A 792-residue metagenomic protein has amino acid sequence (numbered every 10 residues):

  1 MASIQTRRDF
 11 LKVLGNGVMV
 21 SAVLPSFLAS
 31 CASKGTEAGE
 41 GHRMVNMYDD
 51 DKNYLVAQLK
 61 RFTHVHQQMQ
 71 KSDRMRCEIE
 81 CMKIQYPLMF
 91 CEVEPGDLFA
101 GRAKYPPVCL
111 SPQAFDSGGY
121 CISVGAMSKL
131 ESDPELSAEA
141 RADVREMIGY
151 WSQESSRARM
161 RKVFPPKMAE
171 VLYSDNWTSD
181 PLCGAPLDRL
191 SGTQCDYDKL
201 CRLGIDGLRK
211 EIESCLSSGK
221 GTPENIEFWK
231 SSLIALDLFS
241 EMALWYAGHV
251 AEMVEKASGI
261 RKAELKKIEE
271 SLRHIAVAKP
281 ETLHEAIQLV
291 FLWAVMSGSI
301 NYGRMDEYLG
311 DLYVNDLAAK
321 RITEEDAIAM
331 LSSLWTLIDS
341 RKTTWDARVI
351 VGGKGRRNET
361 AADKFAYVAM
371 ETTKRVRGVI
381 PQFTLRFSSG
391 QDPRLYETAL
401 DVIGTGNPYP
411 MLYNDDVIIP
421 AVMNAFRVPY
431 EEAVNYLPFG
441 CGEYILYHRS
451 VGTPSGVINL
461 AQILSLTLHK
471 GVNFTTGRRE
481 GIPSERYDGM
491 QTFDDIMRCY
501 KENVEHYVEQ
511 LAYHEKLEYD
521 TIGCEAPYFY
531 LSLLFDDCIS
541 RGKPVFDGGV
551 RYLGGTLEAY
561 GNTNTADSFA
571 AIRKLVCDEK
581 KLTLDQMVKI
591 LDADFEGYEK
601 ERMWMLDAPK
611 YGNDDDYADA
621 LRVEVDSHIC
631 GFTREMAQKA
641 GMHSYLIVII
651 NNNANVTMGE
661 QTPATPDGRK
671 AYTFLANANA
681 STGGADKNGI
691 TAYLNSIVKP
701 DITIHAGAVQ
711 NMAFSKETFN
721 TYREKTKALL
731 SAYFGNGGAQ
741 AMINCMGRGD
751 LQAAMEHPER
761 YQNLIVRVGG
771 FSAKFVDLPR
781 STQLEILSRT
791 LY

Functional and structural regions predicted by a protein language model:
A2-Q5, G35-G39: Generic start-of-chain signal for non-secretory N-termini
S3, D9-A32: N-terminal export signals
E37-W229, I260-K267, K279-Y792: Conserved catalytic cores of very large enzyme subunits
I205-G219, A243-V254, L272: Non-transmembrane amphipathic alpha-helical segments
K230-E241: Extended non-globular scaffold/tether segments
V250-E264: Short, Lys/Glu-rich amphipathic helical modules
L272-P280: Extracytoplasmic/secretory soluble proteins
